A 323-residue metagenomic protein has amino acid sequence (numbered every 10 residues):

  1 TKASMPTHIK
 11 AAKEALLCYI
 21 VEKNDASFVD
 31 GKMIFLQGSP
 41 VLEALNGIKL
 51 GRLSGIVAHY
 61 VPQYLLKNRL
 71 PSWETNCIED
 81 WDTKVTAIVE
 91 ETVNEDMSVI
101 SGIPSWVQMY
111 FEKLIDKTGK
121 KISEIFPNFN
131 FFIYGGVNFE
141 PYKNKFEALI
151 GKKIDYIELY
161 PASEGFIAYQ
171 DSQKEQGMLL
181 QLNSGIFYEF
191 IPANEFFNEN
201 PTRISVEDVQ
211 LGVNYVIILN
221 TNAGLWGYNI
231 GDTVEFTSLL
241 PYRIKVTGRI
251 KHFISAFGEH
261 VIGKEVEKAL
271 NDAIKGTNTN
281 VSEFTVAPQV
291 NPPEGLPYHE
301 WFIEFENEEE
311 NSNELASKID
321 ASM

Functional and structural regions predicted by a protein language model:
T1-K13: Conserved AMP-binding A3 loop
P6, L42-L45, C77: Helix-centric, low-specificity signal for extended rod-like, repetitive segments
A11-L66: Conserved AMP-binding loop of ANL adenylate-forming enzymes
L53-M323: Active-site glycine/GP-rich loop and adjacent strand/helix microenvironment that borders small-molecule binding pockets
